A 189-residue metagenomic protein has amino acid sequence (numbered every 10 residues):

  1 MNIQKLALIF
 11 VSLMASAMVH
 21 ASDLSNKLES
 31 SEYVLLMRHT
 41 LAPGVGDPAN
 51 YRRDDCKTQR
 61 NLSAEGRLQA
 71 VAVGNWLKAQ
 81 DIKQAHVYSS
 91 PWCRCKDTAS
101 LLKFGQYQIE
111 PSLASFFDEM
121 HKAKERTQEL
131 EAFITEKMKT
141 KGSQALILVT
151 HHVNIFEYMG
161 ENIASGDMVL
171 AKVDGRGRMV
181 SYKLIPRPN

Functional and structural regions predicted by a protein language model:
M1-L8: Bacterial N-terminal signal peptides that target proteins for export
S22-S112, F116-M120, E125, E161-P188: Active-site-proximal alpha-helix that buttresses catalytic centers in soluble enzyme cores
E32-V34, Q144-T150: Generic beta-sheet signal
S89-W92, V149-V153: Short, well-ordered beta-to-alpha junction loops that form the rim of enzyme active sites and present histidine/acidic
